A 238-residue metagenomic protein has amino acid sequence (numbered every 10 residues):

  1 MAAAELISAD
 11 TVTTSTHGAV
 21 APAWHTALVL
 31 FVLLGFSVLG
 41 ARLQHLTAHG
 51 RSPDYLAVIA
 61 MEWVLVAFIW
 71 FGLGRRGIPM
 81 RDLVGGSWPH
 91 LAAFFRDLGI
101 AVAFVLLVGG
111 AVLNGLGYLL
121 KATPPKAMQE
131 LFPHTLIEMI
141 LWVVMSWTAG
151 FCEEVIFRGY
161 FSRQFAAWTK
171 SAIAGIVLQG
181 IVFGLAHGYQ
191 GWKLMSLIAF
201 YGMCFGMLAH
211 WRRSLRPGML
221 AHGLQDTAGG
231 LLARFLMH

Functional and structural regions predicted by a protein language model:
M1-A92, Y118, G230-H238: N-terminal, membrane-interfacial amphipathic/helix-forming hydrophobic leader that caps and precedes the first
A27, Y55-L56, F94-G99, M139-V143 (+3 more regions): Hydrophobic alpha-helical transmembrane segments
V32-R42, V105-A111, G180-G188, D226-L232: Aromatic-anchored segments of alpha-helical transmembrane domains
G35, Q190-H238: Functionally important transmembrane alpha-helices
H45-Y55, M80-A149, A167: Juxtamembrane helix-loop-helix connectors linking adjacent transmembrane helices in multi-pass membrane enzymes
T47-H49, L185-K193: Membrane-interface helix caps and helix-loop-helix hairpins in membrane proteins
C152-L178, M207-S214: Membrane-interface helix/loop boundary segments of multi-pass membrane proteins
A172-H187, G202, G223: Small-polar-interrupted transmembrane alpha-helices in polytopic inner-membrane proteins
